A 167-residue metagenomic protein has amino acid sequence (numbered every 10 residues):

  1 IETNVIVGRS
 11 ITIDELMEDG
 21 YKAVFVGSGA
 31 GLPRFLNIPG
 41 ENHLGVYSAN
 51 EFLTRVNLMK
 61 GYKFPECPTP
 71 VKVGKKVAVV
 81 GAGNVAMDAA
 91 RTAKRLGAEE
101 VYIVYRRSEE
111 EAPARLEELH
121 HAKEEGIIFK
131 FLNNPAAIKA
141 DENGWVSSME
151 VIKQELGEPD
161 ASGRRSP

Functional and structural regions predicted by a protein language model:
I1, I6, P33-L96: Glycine-rich dinucleotide-binding loop and its adjacent helix/turn
I1-E15, D19-R34, K60-C67, R95-P167: A Rossmann-like FAD-binding core segment of flavoenzymes
